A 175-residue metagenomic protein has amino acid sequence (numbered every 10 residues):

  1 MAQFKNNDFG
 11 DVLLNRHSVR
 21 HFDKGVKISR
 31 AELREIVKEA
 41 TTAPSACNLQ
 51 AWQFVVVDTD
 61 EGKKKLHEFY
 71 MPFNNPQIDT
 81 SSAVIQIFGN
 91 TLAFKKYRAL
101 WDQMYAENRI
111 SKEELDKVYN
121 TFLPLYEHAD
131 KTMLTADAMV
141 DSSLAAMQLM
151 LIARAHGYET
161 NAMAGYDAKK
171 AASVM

Functional and structural regions predicted by a protein language model:
M1-M175: Acidic, surface-exposed loops and disordered segments
